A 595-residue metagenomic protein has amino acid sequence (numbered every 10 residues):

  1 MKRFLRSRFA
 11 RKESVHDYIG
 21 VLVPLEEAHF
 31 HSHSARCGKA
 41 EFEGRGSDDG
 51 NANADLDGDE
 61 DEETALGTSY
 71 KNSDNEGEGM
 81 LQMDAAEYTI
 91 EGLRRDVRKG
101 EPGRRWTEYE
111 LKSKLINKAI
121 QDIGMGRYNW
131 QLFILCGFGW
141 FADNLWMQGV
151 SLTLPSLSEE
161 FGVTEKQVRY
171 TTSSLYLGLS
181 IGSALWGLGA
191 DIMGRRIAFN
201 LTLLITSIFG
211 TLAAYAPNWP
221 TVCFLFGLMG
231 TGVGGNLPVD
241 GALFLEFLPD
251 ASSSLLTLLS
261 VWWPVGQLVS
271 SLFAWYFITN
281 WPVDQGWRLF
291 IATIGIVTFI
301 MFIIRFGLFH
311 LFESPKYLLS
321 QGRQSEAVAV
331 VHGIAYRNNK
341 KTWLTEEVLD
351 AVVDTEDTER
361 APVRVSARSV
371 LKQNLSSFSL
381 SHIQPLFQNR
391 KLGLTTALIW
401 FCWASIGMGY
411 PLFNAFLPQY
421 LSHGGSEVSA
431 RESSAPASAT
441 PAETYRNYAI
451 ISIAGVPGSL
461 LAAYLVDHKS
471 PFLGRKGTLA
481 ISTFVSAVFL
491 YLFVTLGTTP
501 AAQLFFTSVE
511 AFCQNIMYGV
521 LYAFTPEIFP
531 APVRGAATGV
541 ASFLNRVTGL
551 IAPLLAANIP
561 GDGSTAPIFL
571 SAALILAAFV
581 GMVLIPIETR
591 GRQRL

Functional and structural regions predicted by a protein language model:
M1-V150, E159: Cytosolic juxtamembrane N-terminal segment immediately preceding the first transmembrane helix of multi-pass
G100-W130, Y336-A415, V428-A442: Flexible cytoplasmic loops linking transmembrane helices in multi-pass membrane transporters
W146, G162, G194, Y215-T221 (+3 more regions): Helix-breaking motifs and short loop linkers at transmembrane-helix boundaries and internal kinks in secondary membrane
S151-I181: Extracellular/periplasmic helix-loop-helix junction of adjacent transmembrane segments in MFS-like secondary
S173-Y176, L188, T211, F226 (+3 more regions): C-terminal transmembrane bundle
I181-P220: Conserved MFS/SLC helix-loop-helix module at the cytosolic interface between two early adjacent transmembrane helices
S252-M301, S542-A552, P560-G561: Glycine-rich segments within core transmembrane alpha-helices of 12-TM secondary carriers
L259, N280-S366, S571-L595: Central mid-sequence intracellular linker of multi-pass
